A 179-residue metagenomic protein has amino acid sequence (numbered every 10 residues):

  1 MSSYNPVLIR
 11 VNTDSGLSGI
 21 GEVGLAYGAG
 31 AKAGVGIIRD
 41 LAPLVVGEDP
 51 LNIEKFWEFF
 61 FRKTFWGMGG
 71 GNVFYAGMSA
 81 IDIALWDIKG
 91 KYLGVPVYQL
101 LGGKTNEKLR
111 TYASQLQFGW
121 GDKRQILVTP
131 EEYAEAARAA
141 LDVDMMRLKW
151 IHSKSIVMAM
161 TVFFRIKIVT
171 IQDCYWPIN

Functional and structural regions predicted by a protein language model:
M1-R10: Short, Gly/Pro- and small/polar-rich lid/capping loops
N5, L17, A42, W57 (+5 more regions): Generic secondary-structure boundary/loop-capping signal
I9, D14-S15, I20, N52 (+4 more regions): Ligand-binding pocket scaffold of soluble enzyme catalytic domains
N12-Y92: Metal- or metallocofactor-binding catalytic centers and their adjacent structured scaffolds across diverse enzyme
D40, A80-I83, D87-I88, Q99 (+3 more regions): Alpha-helical scaffold segments in soluble metabolic enzymes
G70, F74, M78-D82, G90-L93 (+4 more regions): Short capping loops/turns at secondary-structure boundaries
D82-F118, V143-M146: Glycine-rich, aromatic-flanked loop segments that form ligand/cofactor-binding clefts across common enzyme folds
K108, Y112-N179: Metal-dependent enolase-superfamily TIM-barrel catalytic cores that perform enediolate-based chemistry
